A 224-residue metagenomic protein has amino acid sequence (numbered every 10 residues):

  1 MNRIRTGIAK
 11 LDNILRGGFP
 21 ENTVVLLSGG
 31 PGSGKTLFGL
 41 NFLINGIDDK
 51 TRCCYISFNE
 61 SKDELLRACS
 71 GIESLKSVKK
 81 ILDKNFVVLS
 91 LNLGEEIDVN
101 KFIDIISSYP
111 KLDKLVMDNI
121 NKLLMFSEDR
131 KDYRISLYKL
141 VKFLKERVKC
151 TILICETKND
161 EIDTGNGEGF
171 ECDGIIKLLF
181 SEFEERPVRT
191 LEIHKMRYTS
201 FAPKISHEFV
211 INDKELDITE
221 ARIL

Functional and structural regions predicted by a protein language model:
M1-I8, S108-P110, E208-L224: NTP-binding/hydrolysis catalytic cores, primarily Walker-type P-loop NTPases
T6-G18: Pre-Walker A adenine-sensing motif
G7, K35, S61, L65 (+6 more regions): Helical mechanochemical/support elements of P-loop NTPase systems and associated helical scaffolds
V25-L26, G30-G94: Conserved P-loop
N59-D63, N92-E96, I120-K122, T157-E161 (+2 more regions): Conserved nucleotide-binding/hydrolysis micro-motifs of P-loop NTPases
L89-K149: Phosphate-binding/switch loop-helix module in NTP-utilizing enzymes
C155-E215, L224: Phosphate-binding/switch region of NTP-binding enzymes
